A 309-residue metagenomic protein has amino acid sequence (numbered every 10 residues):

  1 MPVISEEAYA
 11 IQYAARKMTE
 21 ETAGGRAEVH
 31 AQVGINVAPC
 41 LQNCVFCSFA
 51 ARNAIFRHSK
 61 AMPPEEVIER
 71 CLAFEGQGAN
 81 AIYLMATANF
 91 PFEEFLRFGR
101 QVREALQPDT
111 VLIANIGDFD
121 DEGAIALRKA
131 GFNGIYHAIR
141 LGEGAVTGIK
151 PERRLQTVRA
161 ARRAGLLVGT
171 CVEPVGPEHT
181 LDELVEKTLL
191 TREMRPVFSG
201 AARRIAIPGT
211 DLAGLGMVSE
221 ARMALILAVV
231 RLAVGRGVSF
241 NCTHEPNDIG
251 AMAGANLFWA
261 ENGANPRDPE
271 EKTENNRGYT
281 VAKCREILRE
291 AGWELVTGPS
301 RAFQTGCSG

Functional and structural regions predicted by a protein language model:
M1-S5, R192-G309: Auxiliary Fe-S-binding modules of radical SAM enzymes
P2-H58: N-terminal [4Fe-4S]-dependent radical SAM core
A15, C44, A161, T191 (+2 more regions): Conserved, mostly hydrophobic/aromatic
I35, A51-E66, R70, F74-G99 (+3 more regions): Core AdoMet radical
E66, E94-R97, V146-K150, L181-L184 (+3 more regions): Short secondary-structure transition/capping segments
N89-P91, G144-A145, T157-E183, A201-G216 (+1 more regions): Conserved strand-turn element in the central/C-terminal portion of the radical SAM core barrel that lines
F92-I116, I149-T170, G214-G237, V281-V296: Alpha-helix-loop-beta-strand connector modules within alpha/beta enzyme cores
F119-K129, G176-R192, H244-G254: Catalytic cores of alpha/beta
